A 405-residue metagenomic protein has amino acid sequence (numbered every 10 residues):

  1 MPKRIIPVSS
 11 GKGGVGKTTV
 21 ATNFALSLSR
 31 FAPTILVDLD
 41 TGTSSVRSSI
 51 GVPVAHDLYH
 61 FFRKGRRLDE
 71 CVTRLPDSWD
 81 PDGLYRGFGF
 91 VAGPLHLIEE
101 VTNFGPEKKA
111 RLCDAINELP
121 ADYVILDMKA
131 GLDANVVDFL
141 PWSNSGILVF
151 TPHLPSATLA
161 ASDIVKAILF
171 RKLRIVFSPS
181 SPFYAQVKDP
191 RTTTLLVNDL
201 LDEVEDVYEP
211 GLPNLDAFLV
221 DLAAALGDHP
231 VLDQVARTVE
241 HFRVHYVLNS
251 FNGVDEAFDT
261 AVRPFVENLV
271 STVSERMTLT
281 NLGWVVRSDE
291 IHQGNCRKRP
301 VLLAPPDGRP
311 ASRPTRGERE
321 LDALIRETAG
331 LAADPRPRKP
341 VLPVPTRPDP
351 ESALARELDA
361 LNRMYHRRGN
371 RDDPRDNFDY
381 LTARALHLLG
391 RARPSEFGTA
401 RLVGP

Functional and structural regions predicted by a protein language model:
P2-T41: Walker A/P-loop phosphate-binding motif and the immediately C-terminal alpha-helix
V37, A92-G93, L148-T151, V247-S250: Conserved beta-strand segments of the P-loop GTPase G domain that flank and frequently precede/overlap
L39-E118, D122, R191-D199, R243-H245 (+2 more regions): P-loop/Walker-type NTP enzyme "switch/lid" segment
T41-T43, L95-I98, G131-L132, H153-S156 (+2 more regions): Conserved nucleotide-binding/hydrolysis micro-motifs of P-loop NTPases
V101, M128, L132-F139: Conserved ATPase-coupling elements of RecA-like P-loop NTPase cores
I116, D133, T158-R174, D228: Conserved C-terminal guanine-recognition region of P-loop GTPase G domains, centered on the G4
N117-A121, N135-P155: Inter-motif core of Ras-like GTPase G domains
P182-P405: C-terminal lobe/tail of nucleotide-utilizing enzymes
